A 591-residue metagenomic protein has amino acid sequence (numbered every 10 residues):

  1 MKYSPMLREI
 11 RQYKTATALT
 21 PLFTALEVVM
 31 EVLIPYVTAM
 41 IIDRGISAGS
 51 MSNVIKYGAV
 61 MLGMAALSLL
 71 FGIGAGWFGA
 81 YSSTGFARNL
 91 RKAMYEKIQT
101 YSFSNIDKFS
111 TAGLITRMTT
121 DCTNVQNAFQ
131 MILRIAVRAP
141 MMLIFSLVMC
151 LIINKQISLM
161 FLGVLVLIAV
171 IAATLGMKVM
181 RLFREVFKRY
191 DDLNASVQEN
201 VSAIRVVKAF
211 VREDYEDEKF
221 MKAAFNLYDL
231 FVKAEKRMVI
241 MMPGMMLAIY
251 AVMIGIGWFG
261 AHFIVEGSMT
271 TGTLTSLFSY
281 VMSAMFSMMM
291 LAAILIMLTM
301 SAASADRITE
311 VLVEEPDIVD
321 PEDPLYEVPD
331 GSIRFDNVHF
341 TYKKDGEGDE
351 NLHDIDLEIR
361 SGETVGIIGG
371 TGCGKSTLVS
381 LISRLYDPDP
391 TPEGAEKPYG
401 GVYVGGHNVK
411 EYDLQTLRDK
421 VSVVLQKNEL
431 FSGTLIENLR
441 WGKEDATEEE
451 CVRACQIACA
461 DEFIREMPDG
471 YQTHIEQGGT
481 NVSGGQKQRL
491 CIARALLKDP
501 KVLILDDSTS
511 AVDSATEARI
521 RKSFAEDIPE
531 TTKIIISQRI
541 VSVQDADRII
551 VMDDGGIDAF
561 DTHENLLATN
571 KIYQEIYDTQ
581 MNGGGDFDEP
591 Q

Functional and structural regions predicted by a protein language model:
M1-E31, T38, I46-L62, A75-G79 (+15 more regions): Membrane-integrated ABC transporters
Q12, A16-V29, M40, L70 (+2 more regions): Transmembrane helices of ABC transporter permease
Q12-T15, T100-S104, T120-L133, V137 (+7 more regions): An intracellular "coupling" helix at the cytosolic face of ABC transporter transmembrane type-1 domains
T15-T17, M64-S83, R134-M141, L162-R189 (+4 more regions): Alpha-helical transmembrane segments of multi-pass membrane proteins
L22-F23, M30-D43, M64-T111, I115 (+11 more regions): Juxtamembrane helix-loop junctions of ABC transporter transmembrane domains
A48, T84, K92-T116, T120-C122 (+5 more regions): Short intracellular "coupling" helices and adjacent cytoplasmic loop segments at the cytosolic face of multi-pass
G49-V54, F145, M149-G163, G176 (+3 more regions): Helix-loop-helix
E327-Q591: ABC-type nucleotide-binding domain
